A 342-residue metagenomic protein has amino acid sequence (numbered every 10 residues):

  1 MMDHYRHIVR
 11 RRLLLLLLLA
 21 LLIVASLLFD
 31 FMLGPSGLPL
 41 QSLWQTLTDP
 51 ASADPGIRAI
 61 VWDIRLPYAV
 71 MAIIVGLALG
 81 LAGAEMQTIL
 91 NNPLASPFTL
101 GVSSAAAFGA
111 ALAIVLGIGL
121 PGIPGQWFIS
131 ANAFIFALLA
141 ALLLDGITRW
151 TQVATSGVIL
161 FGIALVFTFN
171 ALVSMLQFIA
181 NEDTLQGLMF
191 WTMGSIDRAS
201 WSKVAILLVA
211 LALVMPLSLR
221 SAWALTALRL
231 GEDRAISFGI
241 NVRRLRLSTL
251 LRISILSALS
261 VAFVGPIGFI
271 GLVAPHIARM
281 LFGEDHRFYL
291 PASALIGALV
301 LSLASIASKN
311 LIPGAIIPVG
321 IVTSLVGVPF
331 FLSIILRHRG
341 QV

Functional and structural regions predicted by a protein language model:
M1-V342: Alpha-helical transmembrane segments in inner-membrane proteins
